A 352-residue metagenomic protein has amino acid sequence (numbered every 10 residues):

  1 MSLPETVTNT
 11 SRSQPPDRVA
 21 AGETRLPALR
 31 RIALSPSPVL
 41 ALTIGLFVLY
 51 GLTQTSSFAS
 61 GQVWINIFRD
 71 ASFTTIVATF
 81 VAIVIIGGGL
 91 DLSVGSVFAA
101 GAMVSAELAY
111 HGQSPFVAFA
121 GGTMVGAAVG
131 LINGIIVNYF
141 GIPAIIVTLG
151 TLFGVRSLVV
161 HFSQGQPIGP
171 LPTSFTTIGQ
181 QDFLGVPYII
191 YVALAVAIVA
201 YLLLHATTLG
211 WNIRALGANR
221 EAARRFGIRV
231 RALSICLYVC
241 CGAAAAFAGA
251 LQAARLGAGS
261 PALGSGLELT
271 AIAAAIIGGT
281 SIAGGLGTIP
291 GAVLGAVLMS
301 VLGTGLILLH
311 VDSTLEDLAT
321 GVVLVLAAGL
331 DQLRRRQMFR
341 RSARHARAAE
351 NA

Functional and structural regions predicted by a protein language model:
M1-V48, A218, R225-A232, L306-A352: Cytosolic-side transmembrane-helix boundaries in multi-pass membrane proteins
A28-I32, G87-L90, Y110, A127-I168 (+3 more regions): Short loop segments and helix-boundary regions at transmembrane helix junctions of multi-pass inner-membrane proteins
G45-A59, G87, V159-Q164, Y201-T208 (+1 more regions): Structural signal for alpha-helical transmembrane segments and their membrane-water exit/capping regions in multi-pass
G45-H111, I135-I142, A275, G279-I289 (+1 more regions): Single transmembrane alpha-helix segments in multi-pass membrane proteins
D70, P115, A144, V186-V192 (+3 more regions): Loop-to-transmembrane alpha-helix initiation sites
S114-G122, A128-N133, V137, L184-G259: Helix-loop-helix "hairpin" substructures at the membrane interface of multi-pass membrane proteins
F140, A144-T207, L233-C236, R255-G264 (+2 more regions): Transmembrane helix-bundle core of multi-pass membrane transporters and related energy-transducing complexes
A245, R255-G321: Transmembrane alpha-helical segments in multi-pass inner-membrane proteins
